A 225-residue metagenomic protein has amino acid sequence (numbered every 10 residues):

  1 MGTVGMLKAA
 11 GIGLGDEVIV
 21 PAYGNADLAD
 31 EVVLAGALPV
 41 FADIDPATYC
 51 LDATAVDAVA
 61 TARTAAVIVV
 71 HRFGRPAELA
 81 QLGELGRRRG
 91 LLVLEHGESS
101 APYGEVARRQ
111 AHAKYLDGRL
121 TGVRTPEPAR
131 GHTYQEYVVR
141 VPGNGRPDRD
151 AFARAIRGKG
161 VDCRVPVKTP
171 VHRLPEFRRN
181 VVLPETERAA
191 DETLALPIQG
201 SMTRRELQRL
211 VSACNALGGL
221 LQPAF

Functional and structural regions predicted by a protein language model:
M1-E17, L28-V33, F41-D43: Phosphate-binding glycine-rich loop
V4, Y23, A77-E78: Short N-terminal helix/helix-N-cap motif within the alpha/beta-hydrolase-1
L14-E17, R63, D148: Short acidic capping loops at alpha-helix termini that bridge into adjacent secondary structure
I19, V40, V93-E95, R124-P126 (+1 more regions): Structural detector of well-ordered beta-strand residues that form the stable sheet scaffold of enzyme domains
G24, I44-T48, E98-S99, T169-P170: Short, acidic/turn-prone active-site loops that include or flank metal/cofactor- and phosphate-binding residues
G36: Structured binding elements
A47-A101: Active-site phosphate-binding strand-loop segment of PLP-dependent enzymes
A66-V70, L79-Q81, R88, S100-F225: PLP-dependent aminotransferase class I/II
